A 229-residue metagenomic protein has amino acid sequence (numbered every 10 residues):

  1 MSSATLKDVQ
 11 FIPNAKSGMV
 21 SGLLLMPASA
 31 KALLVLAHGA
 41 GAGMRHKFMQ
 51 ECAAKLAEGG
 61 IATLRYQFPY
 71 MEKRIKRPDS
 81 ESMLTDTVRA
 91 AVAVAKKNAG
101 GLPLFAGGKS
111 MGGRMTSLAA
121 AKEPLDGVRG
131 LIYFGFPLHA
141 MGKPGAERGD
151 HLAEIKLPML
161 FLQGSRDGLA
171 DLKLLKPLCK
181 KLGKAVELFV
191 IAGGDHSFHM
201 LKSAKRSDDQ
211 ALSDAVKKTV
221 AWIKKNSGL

Functional and structural regions predicted by a protein language model:
Q10-L104, F198-D208, G228: Serine-hydrolase catalytic machinery in alpha/beta-hydrolase-like enzymes
F105-G108, F134: Short beta-strand immediately N-terminal to the catalytic nucleophile in serine-hydrolase-like folds
G108-T116: Gly/Ala-rich beta-loop-alpha elbow adjacent to hydrolase catalytic centers
D126-L138: A conserved short beta-strand
I155-K156, F161-Q163, D167: Short beta-strand/loop motif that positions the catalytic acidic residue of the alpha/beta-hydrolase fold
G168-L174: Conserved alpha/beta-hydrolase "acid-adjacent" motif
K181-M200: Catalytic histidine neighborhood in serine/cysteine hydrolases with alpha/beta-hydrolase-type architecture
S203-L229: Catalytic active-site module of serine/aspartate enzymes centered on a nucleophile-bearing elbow/loop
